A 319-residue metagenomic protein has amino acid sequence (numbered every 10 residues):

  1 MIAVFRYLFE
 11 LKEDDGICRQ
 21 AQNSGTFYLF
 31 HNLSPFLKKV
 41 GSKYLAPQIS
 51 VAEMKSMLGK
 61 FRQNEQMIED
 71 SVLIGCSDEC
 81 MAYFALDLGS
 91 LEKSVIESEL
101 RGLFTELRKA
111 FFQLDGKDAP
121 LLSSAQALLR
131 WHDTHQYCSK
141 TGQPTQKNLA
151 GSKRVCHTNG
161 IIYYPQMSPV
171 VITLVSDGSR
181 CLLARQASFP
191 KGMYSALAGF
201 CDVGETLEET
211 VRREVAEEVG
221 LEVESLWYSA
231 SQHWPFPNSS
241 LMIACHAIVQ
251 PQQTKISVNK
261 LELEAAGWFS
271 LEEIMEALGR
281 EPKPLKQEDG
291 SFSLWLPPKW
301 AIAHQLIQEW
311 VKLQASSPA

Functional and structural regions predicted by a protein language model:
M1-H135, Q146, P190-Y194, F236-N238 (+2 more regions): Nudix hydrolase/Nudix homology domain
S123-L174: Cys/His-rich short segments
R154-A196, E222, W227-Y228, A247-V249: N-terminal strand-loop-strand
A187, C201-D202: Catalytic cores of peptidoglycan-degrading enzymes
L197, V211, V215: Hydrophobic alpha-helical positions that pack around
E205-T206: Surface-exposed, charge/polar-rich loops and edge strands
V223-S231, S240-A244, L263-E264: Active-site lining segments that contact anionic ligands and/or coordinate catalytic metals
Q232-S257: Active-site-adjacent beta-strand/loop module that shapes the phosphate/pyrophosphate-binding cleft
